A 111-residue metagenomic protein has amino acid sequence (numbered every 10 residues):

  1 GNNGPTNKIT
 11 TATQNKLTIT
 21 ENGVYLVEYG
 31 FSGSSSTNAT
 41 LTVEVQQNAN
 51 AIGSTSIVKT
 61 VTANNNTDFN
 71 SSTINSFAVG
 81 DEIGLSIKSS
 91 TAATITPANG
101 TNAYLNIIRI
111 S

Functional and structural regions predicted by a protein language model:
G1-A39, T55, N64, A92-S111: Terminal (often C-terminal
F31, V45, S89: A short beta-strand motif that forms part of the nucleic acid-binding face of small beta-barrel RNA-binding folds
N38-A51: Short, surface-exposed beta-strand/strand-loop-strand elements in extracellular ectodomains
Q47-A49, I87, R109-S111: Residue-level signal for short segments within beta-strands and strand-turn junctions of well-structured beta-sheet
K59-T60: Surface-exposed loop and turn segments in beta-propeller and other repeat-based domains that flank or scaffold
D68-N75: Exposed aromatic-hydrophobic patches
S76-S89: Noncatalytic modules at the cell exterior or secretory-pathway interfaces, chiefly beta-strand-rich lectin/adhesion
